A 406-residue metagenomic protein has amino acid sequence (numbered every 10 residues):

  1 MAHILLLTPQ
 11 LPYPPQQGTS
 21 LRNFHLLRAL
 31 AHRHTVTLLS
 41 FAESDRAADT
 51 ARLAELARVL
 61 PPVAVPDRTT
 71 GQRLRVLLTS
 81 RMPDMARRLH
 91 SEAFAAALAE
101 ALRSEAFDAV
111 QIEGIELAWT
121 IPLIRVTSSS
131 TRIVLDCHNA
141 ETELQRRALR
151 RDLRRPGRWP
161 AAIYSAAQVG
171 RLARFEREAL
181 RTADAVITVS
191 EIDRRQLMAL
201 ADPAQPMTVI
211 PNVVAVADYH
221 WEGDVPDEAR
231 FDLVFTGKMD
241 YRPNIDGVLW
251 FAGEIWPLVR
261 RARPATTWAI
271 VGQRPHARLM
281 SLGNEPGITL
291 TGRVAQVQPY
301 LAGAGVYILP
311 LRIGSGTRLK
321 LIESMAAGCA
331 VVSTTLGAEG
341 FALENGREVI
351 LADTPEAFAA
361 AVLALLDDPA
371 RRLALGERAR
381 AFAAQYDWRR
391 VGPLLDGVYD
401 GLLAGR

Functional and structural regions predicted by a protein language model:
M1-P62, R103-E105: N-terminal subdomain of nucleotide-sugar transferases
P9, T70-D84, I133-R174: Acceptor-binding helix/loop patch of EC 2.4 sugar-transfer enzymes, predominantly nucleotide-sugar-dependent
T142, S165-W221: Donor nucleotide-sugar binding/catalytic pocket of nucleotide-sugar-dependent glycosyltransferases
D184, G287, P299-G316, A327-A330: Acidic donor-binding loop of glycosyltransferase active sites
A199, V209-G303: Conserved catalytic-core segment of nucleotide-activated headgroup transferases in glycan assembly
K320-E323, A330-T334: Short hydrophobic beta-strand element within catalytic cores of glycosyltransferases and related nucleotide-activated
V349-E356, A364-P369: Conserved acidic donor-binding segment of nucleotide-sugar-dependent glycosyltransferases
R371-Q385, L394-G397: A short, well-ordered alpha-helix in the C-terminal region of glycosyltransferases
